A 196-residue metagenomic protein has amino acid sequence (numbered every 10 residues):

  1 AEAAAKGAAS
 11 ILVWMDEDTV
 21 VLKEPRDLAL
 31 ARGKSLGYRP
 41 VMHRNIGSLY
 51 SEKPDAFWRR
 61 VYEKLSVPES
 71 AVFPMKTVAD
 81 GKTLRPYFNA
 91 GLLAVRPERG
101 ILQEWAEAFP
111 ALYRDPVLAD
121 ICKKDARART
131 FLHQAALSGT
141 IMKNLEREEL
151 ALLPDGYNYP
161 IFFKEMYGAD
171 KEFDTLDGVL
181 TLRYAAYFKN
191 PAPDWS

Functional and structural regions predicted by a protein language model:
A1-S196: Glycosyltransferase catalytic domains, chiefly GT-A lineage
